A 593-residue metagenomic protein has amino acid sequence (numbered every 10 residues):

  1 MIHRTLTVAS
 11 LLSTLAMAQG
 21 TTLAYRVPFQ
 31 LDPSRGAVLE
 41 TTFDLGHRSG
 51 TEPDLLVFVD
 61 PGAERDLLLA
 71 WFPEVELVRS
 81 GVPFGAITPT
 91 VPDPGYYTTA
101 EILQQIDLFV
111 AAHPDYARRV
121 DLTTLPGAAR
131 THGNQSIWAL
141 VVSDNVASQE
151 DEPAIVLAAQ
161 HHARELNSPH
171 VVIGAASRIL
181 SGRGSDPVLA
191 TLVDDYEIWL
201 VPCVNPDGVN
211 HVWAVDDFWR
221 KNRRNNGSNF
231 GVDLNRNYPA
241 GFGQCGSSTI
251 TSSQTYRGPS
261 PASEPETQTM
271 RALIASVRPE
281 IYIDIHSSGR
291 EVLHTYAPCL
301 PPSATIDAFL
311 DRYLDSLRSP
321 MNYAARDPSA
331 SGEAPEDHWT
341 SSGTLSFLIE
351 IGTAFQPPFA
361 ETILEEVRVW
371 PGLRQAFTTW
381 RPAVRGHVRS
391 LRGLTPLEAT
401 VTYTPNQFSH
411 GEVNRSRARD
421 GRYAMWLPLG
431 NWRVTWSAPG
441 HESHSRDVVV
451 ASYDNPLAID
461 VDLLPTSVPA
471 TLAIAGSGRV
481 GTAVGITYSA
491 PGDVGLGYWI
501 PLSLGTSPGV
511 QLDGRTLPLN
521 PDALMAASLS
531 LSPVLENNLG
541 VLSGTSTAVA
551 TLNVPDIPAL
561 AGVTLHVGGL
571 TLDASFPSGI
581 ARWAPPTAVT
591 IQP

Functional and structural regions predicted by a protein language model:
Q19-T90, G514-P518: Extreme N-terminal flexible tails
S168-V212: Short helix-loop-beta-strand segments that form the rim/entrance of peptidase-like active sites
W213-S390, L397-E398: Metallocarboxypeptidase
T395-P428: Short, acidic Ser/Thr/Gly-rich low-complexity loop/linker segments typical of extracellular and cell-surface proteins
G421-M425, L457-I459, A548-L552: Short strand-edge motifs at loop-to-beta-strand transitions and within beta-strands of extracellular beta-rich domains
L429-G440: A short, solvent-exposed beta-strand micro-motif common in secreted/extracellular proteins
P439-L464: Structured interaction patches on ligand/partner-binding surfaces of diverse proteins
T466-P593: Residue-level hotspots within well-ordered secondary structure
